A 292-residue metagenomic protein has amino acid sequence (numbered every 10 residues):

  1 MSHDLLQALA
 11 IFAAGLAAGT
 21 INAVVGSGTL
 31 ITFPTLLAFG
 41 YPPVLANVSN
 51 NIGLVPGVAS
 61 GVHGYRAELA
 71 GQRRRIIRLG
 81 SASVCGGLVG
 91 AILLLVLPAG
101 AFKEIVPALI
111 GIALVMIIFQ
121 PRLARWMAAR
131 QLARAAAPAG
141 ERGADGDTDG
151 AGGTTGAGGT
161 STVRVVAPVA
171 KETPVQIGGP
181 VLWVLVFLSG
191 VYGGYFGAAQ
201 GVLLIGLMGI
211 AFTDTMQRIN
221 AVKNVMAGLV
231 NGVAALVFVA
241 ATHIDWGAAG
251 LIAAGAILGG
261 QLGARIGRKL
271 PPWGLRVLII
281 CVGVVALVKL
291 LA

Functional and structural regions predicted by a protein language model:
M1-P42, Q131-N220, G250: Selected transmembrane alpha-helices and immediately adjacent juxtamembrane segments of polytopic inner-membrane
A8, A14, N51, V106-I110 (+4 more regions): Residues within membrane-spanning alpha-helices of integral membrane proteins, especially the hydrophobic core/packing
F12, L16, T20, N51 (+10 more regions): Residue-level signature of the transmembrane alpha-helical core of multi-pass small-molecule transporters
L16-T20, T35, V62, L88-I92 (+5 more regions): Alpha-helical transmembrane segments of multipass membrane proteins
A38-F39, L95, E104, I210 (+3 more regions): Transmembrane helix-loop junction
Y41-S49, R73-R78, T213-N224: Membrane-interface alpha-helices at helix entry/exit sites of multi-pass transporters
V48, I52-A113, N231-W273: Selective hydrophobic functional segments
A59-A70, A108-G143, S161-K171, V285-A292: Transmembrane helix exit motif
